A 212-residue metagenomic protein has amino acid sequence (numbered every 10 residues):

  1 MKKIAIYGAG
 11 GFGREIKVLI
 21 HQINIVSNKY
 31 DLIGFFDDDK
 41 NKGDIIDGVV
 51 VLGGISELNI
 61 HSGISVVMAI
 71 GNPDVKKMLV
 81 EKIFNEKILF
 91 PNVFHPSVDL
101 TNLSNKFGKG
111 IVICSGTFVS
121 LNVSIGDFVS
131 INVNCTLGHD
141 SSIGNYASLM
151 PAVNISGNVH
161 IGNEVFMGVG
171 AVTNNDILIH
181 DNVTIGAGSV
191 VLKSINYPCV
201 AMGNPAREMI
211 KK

Functional and structural regions predicted by a protein language model:
K2-I20: Glycine-rich adenosine-cofactor-binding loop
K3-I4, L32-I33, G63-V67: Short active-site oxyanion
F12, N41, R207: Conserved Rossmann-like nucleotide-cofactor binding loop
G13, K76-V80, P91, F107 (+1 more regions): A general structural signal for well-ordered alpha-helical segments in protein cores
I25-D44: NAD(P)-binding Rossmann-fold cofactor-contacting core
K40-D99: Phosphate-bearing ligand-interacting subdomains that bind or position ATP/ADP/UDP/GDP/NAD(P) or nucleotide-linked
V93-M209: Structural signal for interior beta-strand "rungs" in well-ordered beta-sheet cores of soluble enzyme domains
